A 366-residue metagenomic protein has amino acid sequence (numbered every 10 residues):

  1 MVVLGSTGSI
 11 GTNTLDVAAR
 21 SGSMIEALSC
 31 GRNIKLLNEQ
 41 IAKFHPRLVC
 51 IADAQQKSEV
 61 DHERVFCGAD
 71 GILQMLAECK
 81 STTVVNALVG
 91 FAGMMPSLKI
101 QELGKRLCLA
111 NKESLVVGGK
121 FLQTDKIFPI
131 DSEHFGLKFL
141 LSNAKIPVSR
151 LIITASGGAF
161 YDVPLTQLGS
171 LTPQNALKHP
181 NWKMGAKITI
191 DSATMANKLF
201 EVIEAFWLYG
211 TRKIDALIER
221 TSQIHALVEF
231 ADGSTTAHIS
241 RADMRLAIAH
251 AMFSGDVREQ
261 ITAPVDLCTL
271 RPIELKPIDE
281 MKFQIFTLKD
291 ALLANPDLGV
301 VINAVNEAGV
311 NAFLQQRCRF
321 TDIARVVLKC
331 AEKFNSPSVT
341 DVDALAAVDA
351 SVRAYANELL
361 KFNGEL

Functional and structural regions predicted by a protein language model:
M1-L366: Catalytic, metal-anchored helix/loop core of enzyme active sites in primary metabolism
